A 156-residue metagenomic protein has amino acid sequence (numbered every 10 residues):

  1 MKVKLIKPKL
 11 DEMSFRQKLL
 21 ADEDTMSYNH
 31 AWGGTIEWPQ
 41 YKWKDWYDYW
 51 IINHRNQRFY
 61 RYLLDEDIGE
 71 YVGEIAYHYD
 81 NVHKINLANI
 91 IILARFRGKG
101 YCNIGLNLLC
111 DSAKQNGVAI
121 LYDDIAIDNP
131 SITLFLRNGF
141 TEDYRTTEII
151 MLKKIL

Functional and structural regions predicted by a protein language model:
M1-S14, K18, S27-N29, T141 (+1 more regions): Conserved N-terminal entry element of GNAT/NAT acetyltransferase domains
R16-D24, W43-Y47: Hydrophobic alpha-helical core bundles mediating ligand binding, dimerization, or RNAP-core interactions
M26-E37: A short gly/proline-enriched turn/hairpin at secondary-structure junctions
I36-L87, L93-R95: Acetyl-CoA-dependent GNAT
F96, G100-L108: Conserved acetyl-CoA pyrophosphate-binding loop and the N-cap/start of the following alpha-helix in GNAT-like
N103, A126-Y144: Conserved active-site alpha-helix within GNAT-family acetyltransferase domains
A113-A126: Conserved GNAT acetyl-CoA-binding A-motif
I127-D128, R145-L156: C-terminal "cap" of GNAT-fold acetyltransferases
